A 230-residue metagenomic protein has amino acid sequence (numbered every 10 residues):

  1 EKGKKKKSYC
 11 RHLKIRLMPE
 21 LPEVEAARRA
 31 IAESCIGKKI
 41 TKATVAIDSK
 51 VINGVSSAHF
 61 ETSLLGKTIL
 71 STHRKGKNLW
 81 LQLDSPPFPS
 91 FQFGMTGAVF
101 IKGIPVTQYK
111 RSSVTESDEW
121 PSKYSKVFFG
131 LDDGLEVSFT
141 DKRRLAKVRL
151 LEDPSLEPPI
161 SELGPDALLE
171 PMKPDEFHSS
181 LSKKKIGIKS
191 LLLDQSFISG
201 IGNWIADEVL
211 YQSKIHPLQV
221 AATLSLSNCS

Functional and structural regions predicted by a protein language model:
L17-R144, P171: Gly/Gly-Pro- and Ser/Thr-rich, intrinsically disordered tail segments characteristic of DNA damage-repair and tolerance
K39-L65, L70-H73, N78, E176-S230: Basic, nucleic-acid-binding surfaces and adjacent catalytic neighborhoods in DNA/RNA-processing proteins
P89-S199, I205-Q212, V220: Phosphate/anion-contacting hairpin/loop surfaces
